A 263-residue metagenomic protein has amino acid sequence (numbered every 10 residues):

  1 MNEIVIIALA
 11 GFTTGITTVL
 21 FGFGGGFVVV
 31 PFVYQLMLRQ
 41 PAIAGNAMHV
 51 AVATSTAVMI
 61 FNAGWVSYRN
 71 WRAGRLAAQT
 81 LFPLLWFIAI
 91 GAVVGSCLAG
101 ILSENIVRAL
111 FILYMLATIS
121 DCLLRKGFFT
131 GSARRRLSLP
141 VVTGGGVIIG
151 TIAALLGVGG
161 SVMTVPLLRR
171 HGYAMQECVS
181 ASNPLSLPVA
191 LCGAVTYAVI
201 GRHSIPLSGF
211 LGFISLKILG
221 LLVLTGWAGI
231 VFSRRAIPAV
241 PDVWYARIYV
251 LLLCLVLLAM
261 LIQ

Functional and structural regions predicted by a protein language model:
M1-F21, V28-H49, A63-T151, V165-E177 (+1 more regions): Juxtamembrane transmembrane-helix boundary motif
G15, V52-M59, V179-A190: Transmembrane helix-bundle signature of multi-pass membrane transporters/permeases
G25, L191-T196: Hydrophobic alpha-helical transmembrane segments that constitute the membrane-spanning cores of multi-pass membrane
G160-M163: Short glycine/serine/threonine-rich phosphate/pyrophosphate-binding segments that cradle anionic phosphate groups
